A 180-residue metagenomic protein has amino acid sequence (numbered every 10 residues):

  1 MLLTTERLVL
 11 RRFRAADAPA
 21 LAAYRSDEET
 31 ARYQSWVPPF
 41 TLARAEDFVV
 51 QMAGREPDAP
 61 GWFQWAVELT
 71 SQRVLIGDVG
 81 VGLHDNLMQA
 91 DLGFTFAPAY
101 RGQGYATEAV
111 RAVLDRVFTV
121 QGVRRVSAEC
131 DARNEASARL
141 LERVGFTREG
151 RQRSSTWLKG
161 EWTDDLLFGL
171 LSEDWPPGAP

Functional and structural regions predicted by a protein language model:
M1-A99, R116, V120, K159-P180: GNAT-family acyltransferases
F13, S127-E129, T147-T163: Conserved catalytic-core motifs of GNAT/GCN5-like acyltransferases
D17-A20, A109, V113, R151: Hydrophobic alpha-helical segments typical of transmembrane helices and their membrane-interface/capping positions
V81-L83, A106-T107, L114, A132 (+1 more regions): Short, contiguous, well-ordered secondary-structure segments
F94-F96, G102-T119, E135-R143: Conserved acetyl-CoA-binding loop-helix of GNAT-fold acetyltransferases
Q103, C130, F168: Catalytic tyrosine of NAD(P)H-dependent dehydrogenase/reductases that use a Tyr as the general acid/base
